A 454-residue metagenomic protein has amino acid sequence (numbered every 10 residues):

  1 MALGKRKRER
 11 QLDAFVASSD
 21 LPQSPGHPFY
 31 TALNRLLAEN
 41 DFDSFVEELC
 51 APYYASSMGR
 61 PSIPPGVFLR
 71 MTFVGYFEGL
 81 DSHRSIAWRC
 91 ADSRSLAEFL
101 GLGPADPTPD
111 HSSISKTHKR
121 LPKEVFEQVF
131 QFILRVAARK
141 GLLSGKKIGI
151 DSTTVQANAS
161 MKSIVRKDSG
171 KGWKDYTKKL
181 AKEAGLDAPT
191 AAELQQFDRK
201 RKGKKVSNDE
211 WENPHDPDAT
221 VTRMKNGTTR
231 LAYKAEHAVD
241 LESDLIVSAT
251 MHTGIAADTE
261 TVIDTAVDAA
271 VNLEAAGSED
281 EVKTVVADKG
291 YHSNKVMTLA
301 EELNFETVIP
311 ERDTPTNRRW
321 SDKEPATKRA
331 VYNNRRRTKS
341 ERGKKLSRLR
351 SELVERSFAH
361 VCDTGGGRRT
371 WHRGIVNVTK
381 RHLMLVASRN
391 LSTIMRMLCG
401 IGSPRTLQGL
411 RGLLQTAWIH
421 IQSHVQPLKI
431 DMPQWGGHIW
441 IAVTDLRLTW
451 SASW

Functional and structural regions predicted by a protein language model:
M1-Q23, L180, L407: Short, flexible loop/hinge motifs at secondary-structure junctions
L3-G4, Y53-V67, V74, E78-K119: Trp/Phe/Arg-rich N-terminal binding region typifying the photolyase-homology
S19, Q23, A32, K119 (+9 more regions): Hydrophobic alpha-helical scaffolding
Q23-F73, E78: Basic, short loop/linker segments at the boundary and entry of helix-turn-helix/winged-helix-like folds
Y54-P61, M251, H372-I375: A short glycine/serine-rich beta->alpha loop
P64, W88-A91, G101-L102, P107-F305 (+6 more regions): Polybasic low-complexity intrinsically disordered regions
T259, G343-G436, W440, L448-W454: Basic, amphipathic alpha-helical segments enriched in Lys/Arg and hydrophobic/aromatic residues
G290-V376, G402: Helix-centered, glycine/charged polyanion-binding patches within enzymatic domains that contact phosphate-containing
